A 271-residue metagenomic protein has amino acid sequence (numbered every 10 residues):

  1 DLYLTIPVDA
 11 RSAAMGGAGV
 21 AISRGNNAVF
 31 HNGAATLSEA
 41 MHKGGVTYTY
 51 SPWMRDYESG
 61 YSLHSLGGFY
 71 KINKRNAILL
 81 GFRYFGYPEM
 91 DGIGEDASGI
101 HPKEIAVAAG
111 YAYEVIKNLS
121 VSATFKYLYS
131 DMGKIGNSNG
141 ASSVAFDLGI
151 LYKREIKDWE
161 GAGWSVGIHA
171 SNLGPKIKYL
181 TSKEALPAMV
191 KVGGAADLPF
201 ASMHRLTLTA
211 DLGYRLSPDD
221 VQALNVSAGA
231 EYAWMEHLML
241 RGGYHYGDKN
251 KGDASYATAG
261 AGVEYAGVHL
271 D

Functional and structural regions predicted by a protein language model:
D1-D271: Subset of outer-membrane beta-barrel
